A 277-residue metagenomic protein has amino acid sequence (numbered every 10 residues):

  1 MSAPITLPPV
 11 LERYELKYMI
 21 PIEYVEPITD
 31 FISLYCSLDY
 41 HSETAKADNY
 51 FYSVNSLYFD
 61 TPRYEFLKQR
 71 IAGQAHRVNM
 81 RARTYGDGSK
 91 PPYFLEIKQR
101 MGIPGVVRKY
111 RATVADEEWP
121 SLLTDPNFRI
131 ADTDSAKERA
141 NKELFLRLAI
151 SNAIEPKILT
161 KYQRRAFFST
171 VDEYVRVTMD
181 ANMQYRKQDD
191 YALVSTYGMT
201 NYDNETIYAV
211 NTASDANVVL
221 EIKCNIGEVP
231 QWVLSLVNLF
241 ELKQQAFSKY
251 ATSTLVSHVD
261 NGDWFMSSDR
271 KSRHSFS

Functional and structural regions predicted by a protein language model:
M1-S277: Phosphate-end processing signature that detects enzymes handling 5′-triphosphorylated RNA and polyphosphate
